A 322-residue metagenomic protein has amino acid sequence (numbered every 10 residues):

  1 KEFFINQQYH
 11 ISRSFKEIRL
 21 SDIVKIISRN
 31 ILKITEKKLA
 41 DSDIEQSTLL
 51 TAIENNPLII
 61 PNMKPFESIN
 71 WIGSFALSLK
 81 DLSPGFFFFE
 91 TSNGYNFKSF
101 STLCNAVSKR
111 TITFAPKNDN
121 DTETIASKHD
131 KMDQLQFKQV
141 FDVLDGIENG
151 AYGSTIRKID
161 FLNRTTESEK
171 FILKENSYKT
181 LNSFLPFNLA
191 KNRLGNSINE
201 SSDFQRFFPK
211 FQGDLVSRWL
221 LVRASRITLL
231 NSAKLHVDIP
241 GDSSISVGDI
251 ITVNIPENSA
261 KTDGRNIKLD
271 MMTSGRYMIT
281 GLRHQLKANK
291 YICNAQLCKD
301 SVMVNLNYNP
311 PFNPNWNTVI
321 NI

Functional and structural regions predicted by a protein language model:
K1-E45, P57-L58, G73, N307-Y308: Surface-exposed cap/loop segments at beta↔alpha junctions
K1-F3, K98-A106, C298-S301: Secondary-structure transition/turn motif
K1-F4, L49-T51, L229-N231: Surface-exposed beta-strand-to-loop junctions that form interaction patches on eukaryotic regulatory domains
R13-E17, N55-N62, L235-G241, L269: Short, charged/polar micro-motifs that form catalytic or ligand-binding hotspots
R19-V24, K64-S68, E200: Stable alpha-helical elements in mature extracytoplasmic
R29-T35, W71-L77, T252-D263: Short regulatory "switch" loops immediately downstream of catalytic or recognition motifs within protein catalytic
S42-L144, E148: Short beta-strand-centered interaction patches in the first periplasmic/extracellular domains of large envelope
A115-I322: An acidic/polar, Gly/Ser/Thr-rich interaction patch typically located in mid-to-C-terminal regions of proteins
